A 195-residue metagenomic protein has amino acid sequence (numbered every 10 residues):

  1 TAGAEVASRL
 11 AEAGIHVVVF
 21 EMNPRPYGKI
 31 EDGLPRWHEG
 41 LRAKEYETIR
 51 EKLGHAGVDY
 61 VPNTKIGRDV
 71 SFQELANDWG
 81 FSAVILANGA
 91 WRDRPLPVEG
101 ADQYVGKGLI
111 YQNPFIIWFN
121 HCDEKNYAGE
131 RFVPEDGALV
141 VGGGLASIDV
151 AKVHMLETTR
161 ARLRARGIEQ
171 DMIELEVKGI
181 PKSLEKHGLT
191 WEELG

Functional and structural regions predicted by a protein language model:
T1-I66, E74, D149-G195: Beta1-alpha1 glycine-rich phosphate/pyrophosphate-binding loop at the start of Rossmann-like nucleotide-binding domains
F20, A87, V140-V141: Short hydrophobic segments within beta-strands
M22-N23, G89-A90, P114: Short, ordered loop/turn segments at secondary-structure junctions
K29, A90, L145: Gly/Ser/Thr-rich helix-start
E45-E47, V70-Q73, C122-A128: A generic local structural motif
T48-E99, Q103-V105: Feature captures the FAD/FMN-dependent oxidoreductase FAD-binding
D93-L194: Glycine-rich dinucleotide-binding loop and its adjacent helix/turn
